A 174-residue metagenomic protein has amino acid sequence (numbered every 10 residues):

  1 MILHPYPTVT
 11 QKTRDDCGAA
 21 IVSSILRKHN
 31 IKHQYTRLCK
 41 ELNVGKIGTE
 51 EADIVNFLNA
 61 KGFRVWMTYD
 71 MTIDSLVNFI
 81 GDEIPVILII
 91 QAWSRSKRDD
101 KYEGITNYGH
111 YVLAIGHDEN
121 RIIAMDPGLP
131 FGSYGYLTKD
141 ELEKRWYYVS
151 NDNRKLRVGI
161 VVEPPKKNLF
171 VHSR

Functional and structural regions predicted by a protein language model:
M1-T49, A60, A92-W93, Y102-I105 (+2 more regions): Active-site-adjacent structural segments surrounding the nucleophilic cysteine of cysteine proteases and isopeptidases
G18-I21, E50, I54, T72 (+1 more regions): Stable alpha-helical elements in mature extracytoplasmic
V44-I47, G81, S96-K101, I105-T106 (+1 more regions): Noncatalytic regulatory segments and standalone regulatory/sensor domains
N56-I84: Helix-adjacent hinge/juxtasegments
D70, Q91-W93, P127: Beta-hairpin (beta-strand-turn-beta-strand) motif
V86-I90: A short, Trp-centered hydrophobic/proline-enriched beta-strand micro-motif
G109: Short coil/loop residues immediately preceding or within conserved phosphate-binding loops of NTP-utilizing enzyme
